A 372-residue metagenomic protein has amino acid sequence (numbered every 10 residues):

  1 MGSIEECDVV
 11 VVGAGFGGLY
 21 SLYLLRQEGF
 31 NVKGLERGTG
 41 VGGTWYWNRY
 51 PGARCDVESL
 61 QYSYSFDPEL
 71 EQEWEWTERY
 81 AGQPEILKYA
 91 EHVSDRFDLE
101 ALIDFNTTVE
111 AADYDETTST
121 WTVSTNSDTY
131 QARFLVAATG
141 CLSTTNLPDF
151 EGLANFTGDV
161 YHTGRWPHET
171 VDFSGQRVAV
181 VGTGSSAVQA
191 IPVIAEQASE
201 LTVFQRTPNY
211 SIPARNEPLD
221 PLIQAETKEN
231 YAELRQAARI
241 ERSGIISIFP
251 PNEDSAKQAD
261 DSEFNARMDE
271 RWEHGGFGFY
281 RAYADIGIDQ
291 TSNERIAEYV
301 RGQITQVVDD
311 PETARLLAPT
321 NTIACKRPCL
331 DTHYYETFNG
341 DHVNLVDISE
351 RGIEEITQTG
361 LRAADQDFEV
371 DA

Functional and structural regions predicted by a protein language model:
G2-V9, A14, L19-A154, E169-T170 (+3 more regions): N-terminal FAD-binding dinucleotide-binding subdomain shared by FAD-dependent oxidases/monooxygenases
A154-V160: A short, gly/pro- and small-residue-rich
H162-R165: A conserved FAD-binding loop/helix module that cradles the flavin
T170-V178: Glycine-rich NAD(P)-binding loop of Rossmann-like domains
V193: Active-site-proximal cofactor/substrate-binding loop regions of enzyme domains
